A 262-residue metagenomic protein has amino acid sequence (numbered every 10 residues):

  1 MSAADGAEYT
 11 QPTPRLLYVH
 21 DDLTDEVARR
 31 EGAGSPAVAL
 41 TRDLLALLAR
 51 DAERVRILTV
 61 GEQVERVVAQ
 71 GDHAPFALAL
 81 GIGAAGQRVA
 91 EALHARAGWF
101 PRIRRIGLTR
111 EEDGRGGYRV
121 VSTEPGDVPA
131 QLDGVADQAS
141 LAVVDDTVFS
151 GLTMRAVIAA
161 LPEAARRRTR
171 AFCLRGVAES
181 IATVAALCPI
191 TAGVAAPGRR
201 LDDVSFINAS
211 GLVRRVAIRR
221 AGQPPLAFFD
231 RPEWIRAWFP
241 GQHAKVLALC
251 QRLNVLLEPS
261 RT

Functional and structural regions predicted by a protein language model:
S2-L47, A74-P75, A159-T262: PRPP-dependent phosphoribosyltransferase catalytic core
A39-T59, V143-D146: Glycine-rich phosphate-binding "P-loop"
L48-F76: A short, well-structured juxtamembrane/interface segment
V68-A77, D133-Q138, A165: Flexible, charged surface loops at secondary-structure boundaries
V68-D113: Short glycine- and acidic-rich boundary segments immediately preceding or forming the N-terminal edge of structured
L80-V89, T147-R155, G176-A178: Gly/Ser/Thr-rich loops at beta-strand to alpha-helix junctions that form or flank small-molecule/cofactor-binding
H94-L141, L152-R155: Short, glycine/charge-rich flexible loops or terminal/linker lids adjacent to PRPP-binding catalytic cores
R105, V143, A171-C173: Structural beta-sheet core signal
